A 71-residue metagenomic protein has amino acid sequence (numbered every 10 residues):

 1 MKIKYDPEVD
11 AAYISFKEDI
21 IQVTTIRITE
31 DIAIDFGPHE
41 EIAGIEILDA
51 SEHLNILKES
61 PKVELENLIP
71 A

Functional and structural regions predicted by a protein language model:
M1-A71: Small, basic N-terminal interaction modules of short regulatory proteins
